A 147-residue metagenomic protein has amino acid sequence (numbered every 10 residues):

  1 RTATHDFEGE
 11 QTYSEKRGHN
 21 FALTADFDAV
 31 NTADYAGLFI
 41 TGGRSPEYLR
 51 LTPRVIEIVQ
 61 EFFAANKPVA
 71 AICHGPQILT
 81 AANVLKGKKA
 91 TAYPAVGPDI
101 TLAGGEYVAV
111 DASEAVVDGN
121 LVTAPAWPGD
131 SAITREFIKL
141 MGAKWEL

Functional and structural regions predicted by a protein language model:
R1-A65, Q77-K89, G97-L147: Extended, subdomain-level signal for the structured scaffold at the beginning of enzyme domains
I72-H74: Short, thiol/selenol-centered motifs that function as redox-active sites or metal-ligating centers
Y93: Active-site-adjacent substrate-recognition loops and nearby beta-strands within hydrolase catalytic domains
